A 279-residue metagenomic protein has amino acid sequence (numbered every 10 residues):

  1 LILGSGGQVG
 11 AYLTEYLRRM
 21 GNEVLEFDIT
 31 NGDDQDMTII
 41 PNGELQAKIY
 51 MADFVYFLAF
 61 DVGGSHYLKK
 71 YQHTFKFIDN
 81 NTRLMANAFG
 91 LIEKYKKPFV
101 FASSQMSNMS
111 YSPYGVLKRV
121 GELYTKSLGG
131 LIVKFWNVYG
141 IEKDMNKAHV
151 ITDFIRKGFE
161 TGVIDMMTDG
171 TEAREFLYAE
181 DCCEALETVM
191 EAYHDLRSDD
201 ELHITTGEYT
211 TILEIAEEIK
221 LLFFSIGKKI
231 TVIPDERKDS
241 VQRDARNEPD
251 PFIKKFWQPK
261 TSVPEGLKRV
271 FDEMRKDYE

Functional and structural regions predicted by a protein language model:
L1-I141, E273: N-terminal Rossmann-like NAD(P)+-binding domain of SDR-like oxidoreductases, especially those catalyzing
I2, V24, I49-V55, V150 (+3 more regions): Hydrophobic beta-strand residues in large extracellular and virion-surface proteins
G4, G158-E279: C-terminal substrate-binding subdomain of Rossmann-fold SDR/epimerase-dehydratase oxidoreductases
G6, G10, N81, M85 (+5 more regions): A structural signal for well-ordered alpha-helical scaffolds and beta->alpha junctions
Y12, E44-A47, F54, R83 (+9 more regions): Alpha-helical elements of Rossmann-like donor-binding domains used by nucleotide-donor carbohydrate transfer enzymes
T74, S107-N108, V138-K143, E172-A173 (+2 more regions): Short histidine/acidic/glycine/proline-rich micro-motifs that form metal- and phosphate-coordinating active-site loops
Y111-G115, R119-E175, A179-T188, E218-K220: NAD(P)-dependent short-chain dehydrogenase/reductase
